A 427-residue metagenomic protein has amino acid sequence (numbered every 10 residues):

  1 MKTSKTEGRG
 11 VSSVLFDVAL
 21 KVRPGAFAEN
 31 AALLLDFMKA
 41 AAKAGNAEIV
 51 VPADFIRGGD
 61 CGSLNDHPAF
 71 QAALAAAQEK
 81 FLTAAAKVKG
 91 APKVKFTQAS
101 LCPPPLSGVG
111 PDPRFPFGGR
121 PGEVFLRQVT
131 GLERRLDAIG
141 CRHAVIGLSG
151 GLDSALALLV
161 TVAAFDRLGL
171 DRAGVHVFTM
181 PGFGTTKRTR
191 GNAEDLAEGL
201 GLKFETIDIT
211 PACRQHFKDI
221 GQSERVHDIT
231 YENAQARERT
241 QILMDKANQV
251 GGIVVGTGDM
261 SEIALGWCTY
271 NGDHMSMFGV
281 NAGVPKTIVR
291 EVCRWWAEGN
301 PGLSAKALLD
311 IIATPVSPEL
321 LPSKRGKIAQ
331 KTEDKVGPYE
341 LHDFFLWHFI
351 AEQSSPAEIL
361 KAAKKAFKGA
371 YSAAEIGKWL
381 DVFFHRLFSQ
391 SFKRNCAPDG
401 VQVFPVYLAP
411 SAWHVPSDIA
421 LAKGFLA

Functional and structural regions predicted by a protein language model:
K2-E7, V11-L15, A32-L35, L64-N65 (+2 more regions): ATP/NTP-dependent adenylation/nucleotidyl-transfer catalytic domains that generate, transfer, or process NMP-activated
A19-G25: Short polar catalytic/cofactor-binding loops
G25-F27, A69-Q71, T230-A234: Short, flexible loop segments at the rims of nucleotide/cofactor-binding pockets, characterized by
F27-N30, D60-G62: Short, glycine/acidic-enriched capping/hinge loops at junctions between secondary-structure elements
K39-K93: Cys-nucleophile CN-hydrolase/nitrilase-fold catalytic domain and related Cys-dependent amidase chemistry that acts on
